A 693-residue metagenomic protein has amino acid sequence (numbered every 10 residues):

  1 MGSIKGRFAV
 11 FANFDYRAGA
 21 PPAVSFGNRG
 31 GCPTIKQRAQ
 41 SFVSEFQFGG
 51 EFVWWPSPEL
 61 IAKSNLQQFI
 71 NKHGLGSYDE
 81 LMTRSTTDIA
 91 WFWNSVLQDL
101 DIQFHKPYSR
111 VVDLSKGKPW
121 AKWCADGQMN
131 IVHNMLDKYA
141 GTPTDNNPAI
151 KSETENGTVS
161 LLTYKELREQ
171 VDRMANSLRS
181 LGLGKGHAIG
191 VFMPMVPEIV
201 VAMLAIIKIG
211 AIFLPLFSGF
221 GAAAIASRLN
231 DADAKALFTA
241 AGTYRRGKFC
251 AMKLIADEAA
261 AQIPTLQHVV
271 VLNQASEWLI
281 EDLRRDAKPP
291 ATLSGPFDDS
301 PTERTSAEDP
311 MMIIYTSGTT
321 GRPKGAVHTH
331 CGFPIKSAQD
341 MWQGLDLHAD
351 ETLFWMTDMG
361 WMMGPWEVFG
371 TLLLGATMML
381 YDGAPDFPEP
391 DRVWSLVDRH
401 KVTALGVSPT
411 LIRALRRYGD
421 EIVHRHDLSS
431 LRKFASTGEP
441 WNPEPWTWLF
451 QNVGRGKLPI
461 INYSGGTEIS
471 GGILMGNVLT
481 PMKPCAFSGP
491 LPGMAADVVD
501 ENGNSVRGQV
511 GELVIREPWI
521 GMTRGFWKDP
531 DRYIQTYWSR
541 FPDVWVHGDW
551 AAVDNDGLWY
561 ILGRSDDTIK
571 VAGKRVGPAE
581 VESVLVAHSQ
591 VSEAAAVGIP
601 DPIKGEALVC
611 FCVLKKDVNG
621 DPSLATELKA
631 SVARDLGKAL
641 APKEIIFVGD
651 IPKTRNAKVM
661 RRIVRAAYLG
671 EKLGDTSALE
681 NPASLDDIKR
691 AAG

Functional and structural regions predicted by a protein language model:
L66-Q67, N71-H73, M135-T163, N273 (+1 more regions): AMP-dependent adenylate-forming
E80-R84, V132, N146, I150-L204 (+3 more regions): Conserved AMP-binding/adenylate-forming core of the ANL superfamily
N146-P148, V271, R284-A287, T292-Y315 (+5 more regions): Conserved pre-ATP/AMP-binding loop-to-beta segment of ANL
P194, A236-I255, S276, D382-D386 (+3 more regions): Adenylate-forming
L204, K208-P290, S408: Structural core segment of the AMP-binding/adenylate-forming
L216-G242, D398, L405, E517-W519 (+6 more regions): AMP-binding/adenylate-forming catalytic core of the ANL superfamily
P334-T352, M362-A404, Y418: Conserved AMP-binding/adenylation subdomain of ANL enzymes
Y381, D398, R432-F434, P440-L558 (+2 more regions): Conserved AMP-binding/adenylate-forming
